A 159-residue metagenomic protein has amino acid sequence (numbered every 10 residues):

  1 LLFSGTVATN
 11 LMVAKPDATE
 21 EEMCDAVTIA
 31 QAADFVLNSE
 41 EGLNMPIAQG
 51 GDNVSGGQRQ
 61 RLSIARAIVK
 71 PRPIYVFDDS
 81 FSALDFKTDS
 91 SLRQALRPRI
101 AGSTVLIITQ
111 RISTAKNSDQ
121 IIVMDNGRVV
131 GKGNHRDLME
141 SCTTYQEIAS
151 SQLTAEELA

Functional and structural regions predicted by a protein language model:
A8-Q49, R93-Q94, G102: ABC ATPase nucleotide-binding domain helical subdomain, centered on the C-loop/LSGGQ "ABC signature"
A33-L62, P73, F77-S80, L84-K87 (+1 more regions): ABC-fold ATPase nucleotide-binding domain signature/coupling loops
S55-G56, L62-A67, S91, I107: ABC ATPase nucleotide-binding domain "signature" region
V69-P73, G102: A short, proline-enriched helix->beta-strand linker immediately N-terminal to the Walker B motif in ABC-type P-loop
D89-A101, S113: Helical segment within the ABC ATPase nucleotide-binding domain
K116-V123, T143-T144: Conserved catalytic segment of ABC-fold P-loop ATPases
K132-G133: ABC ATPase "signature
